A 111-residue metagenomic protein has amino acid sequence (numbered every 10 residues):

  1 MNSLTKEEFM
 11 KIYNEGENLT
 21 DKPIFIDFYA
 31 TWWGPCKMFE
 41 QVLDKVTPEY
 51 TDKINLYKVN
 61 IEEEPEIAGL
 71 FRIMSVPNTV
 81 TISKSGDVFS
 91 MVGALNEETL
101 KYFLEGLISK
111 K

Functional and structural regions predicted by a protein language model:
M1-L4, S109-K111: N-terminal targeting signals for export/organelle localization
S3-L4, F28, E40-L43, T47 (+1 more regions): Thiol-based oxidoreductase modules, predominantly thioredoxin-like and allied folds used for disulfide exchange
S3-P23: A short beta-strand-turn-helix
E7-M10, P65-E66, E98: Acidic phosphotransfer microenvironment of two-component signaling modules
D21-K22, F28-W32, S75: Short pre-active-site segment immediately N-terminal to redox-active cysteine/selenocysteine motifs in thiol-based
W32-F39: Short, thiol/selenol-centered motifs that function as redox-active sites or metal-ligating centers
P65-M74: Mid-chain, well-packed structural core segment of small domains
S75, V80-K111: Non-catalytic, surface beta->alpha helical segment in thiol-disulfide oxidoreductase systems
